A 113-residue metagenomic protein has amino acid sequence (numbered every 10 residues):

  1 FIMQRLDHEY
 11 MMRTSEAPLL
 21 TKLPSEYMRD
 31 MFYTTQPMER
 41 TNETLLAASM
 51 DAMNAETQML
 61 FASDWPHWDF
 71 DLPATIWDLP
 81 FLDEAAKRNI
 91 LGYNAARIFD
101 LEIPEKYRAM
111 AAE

Functional and structural regions predicted by a protein language model:
F1-M28: Aromatic-lined glycan-binding groove of carbohydrate-active enzymes
R13-T21, F32-Y33, E39-L60, P66-E113: Mid-to-C-terminal alpha-helical segments outside catalytic/metal-binding sites
